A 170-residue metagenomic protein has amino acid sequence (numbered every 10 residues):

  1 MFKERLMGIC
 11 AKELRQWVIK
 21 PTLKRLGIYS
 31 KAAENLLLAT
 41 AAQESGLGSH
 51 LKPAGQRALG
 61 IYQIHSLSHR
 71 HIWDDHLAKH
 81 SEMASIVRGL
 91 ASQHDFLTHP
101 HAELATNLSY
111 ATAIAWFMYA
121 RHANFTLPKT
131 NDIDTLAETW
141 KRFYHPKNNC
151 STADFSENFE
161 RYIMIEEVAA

Functional and structural regions predicted by a protein language model:
F2-L23, A42-H122: Peptidoglycan-targeting cell-wall enzymes and recognition modules
K24-A32: Short, charged helix-capping/linker segments at alpha-helix termini
K31-A39, T130-W140: Alpha-helical scaffolds flanking conserved acidic
S45-K52, H145-A153: Secretory-pathway/luminal and periplasmic proteins that interact with or process carbohydrate-rich
A105-A113, T130-D134, N149, A153: Short, amphipathic alpha-helical segments
H122-N131: Inter-helical turn/loop segments and adjacent helix faces that build the functional surface of alpha-helical bundle
T126, K147, A169: Acidic metal-coordinating catalytic centers involved in nucleic-acid phosphodiester chemistry
T152-A170: Long, charge-rich low-complexity segments
